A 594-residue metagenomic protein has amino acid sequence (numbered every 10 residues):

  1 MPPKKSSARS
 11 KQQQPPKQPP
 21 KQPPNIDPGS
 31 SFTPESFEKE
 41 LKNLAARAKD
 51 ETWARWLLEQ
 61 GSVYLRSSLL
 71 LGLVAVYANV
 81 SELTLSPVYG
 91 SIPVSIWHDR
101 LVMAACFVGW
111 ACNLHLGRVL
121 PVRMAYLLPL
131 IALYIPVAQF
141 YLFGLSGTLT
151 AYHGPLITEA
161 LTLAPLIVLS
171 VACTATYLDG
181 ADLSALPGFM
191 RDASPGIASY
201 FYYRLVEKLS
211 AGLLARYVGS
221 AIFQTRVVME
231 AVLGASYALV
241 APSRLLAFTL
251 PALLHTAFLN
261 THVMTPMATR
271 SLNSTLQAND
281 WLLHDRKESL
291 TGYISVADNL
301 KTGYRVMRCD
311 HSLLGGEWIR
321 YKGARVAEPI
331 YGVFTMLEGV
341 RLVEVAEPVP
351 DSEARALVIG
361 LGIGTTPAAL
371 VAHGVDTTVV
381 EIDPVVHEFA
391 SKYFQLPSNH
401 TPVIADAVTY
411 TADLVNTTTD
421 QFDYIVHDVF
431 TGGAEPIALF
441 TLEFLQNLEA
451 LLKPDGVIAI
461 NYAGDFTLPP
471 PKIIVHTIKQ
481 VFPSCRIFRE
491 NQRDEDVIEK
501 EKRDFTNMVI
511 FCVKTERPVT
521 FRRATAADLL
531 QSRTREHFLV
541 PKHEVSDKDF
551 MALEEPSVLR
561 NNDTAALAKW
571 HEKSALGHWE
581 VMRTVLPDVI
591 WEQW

Functional and structural regions predicted by a protein language model:
M1-K5, W591-W594: A positional/structural detector of protein chain ends, strongest at the extreme C-terminus and weakly at the extreme
P2-V168: Membrane-anchoring hydrophobic segments
F32-R100, L183-A193, E207-W318, G323-G332 (+2 more regions): Soluble small-group transferase modules, centered on the S-adenosyl donor enzyme superfamily
A111-P121, Y177-D182, A238-S243: Structural signal for the C-terminal ends of transmembrane alpha-helices and the immediately following loop
M124-A138, E159-L166, L186-L205, T249-A257: Transmembrane alpha-helical segments of multi-pass membrane proteins
H153, A181, R216-S220, H373 (+3 more regions): Residues at alpha-helix termini
S170-Y177: Intracellular juxtamembrane helix-capping segments at the cytosolic ends of symmetry-related transmembrane helices
D280-K479, P483, N491-I498: Soluble catalytic regions of membrane-associated enzymes that act on cell-envelope and secretory-pathway components
